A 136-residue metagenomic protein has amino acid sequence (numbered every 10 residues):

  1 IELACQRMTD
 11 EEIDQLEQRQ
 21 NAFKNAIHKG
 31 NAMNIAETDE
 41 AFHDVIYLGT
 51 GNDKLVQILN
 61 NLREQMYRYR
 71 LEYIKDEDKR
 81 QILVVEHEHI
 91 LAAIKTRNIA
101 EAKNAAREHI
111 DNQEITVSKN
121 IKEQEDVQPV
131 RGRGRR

Functional and structural regions predicted by a protein language model:
I1-M8, K24-I35, G49: Short helix-to-loop capping/linker segments positioned immediately adjacent to catalytic or ligand/cofactor-binding
I1-Q15, L55-I58: Conserved segment of winged-helix/HTH DNA-binding domains
C5, G51, K75-E77: Short helix-capping/hinge motifs at transmembrane helix termini and TM-loop junctions
D10, D53, T96-I99: Alpha-helix N-capping/helix-start residues
E17-N31, A41-H43, N60, E64-R136: C-terminal all-alpha effector/ligand-binding and dimerization domain of prokaryotic HTH-type transcriptional repressors
E37-D39, G49-L55: Amphipathic alpha-helical effector-binding/dimerization core of metabolite-sensing transcriptional regulators
